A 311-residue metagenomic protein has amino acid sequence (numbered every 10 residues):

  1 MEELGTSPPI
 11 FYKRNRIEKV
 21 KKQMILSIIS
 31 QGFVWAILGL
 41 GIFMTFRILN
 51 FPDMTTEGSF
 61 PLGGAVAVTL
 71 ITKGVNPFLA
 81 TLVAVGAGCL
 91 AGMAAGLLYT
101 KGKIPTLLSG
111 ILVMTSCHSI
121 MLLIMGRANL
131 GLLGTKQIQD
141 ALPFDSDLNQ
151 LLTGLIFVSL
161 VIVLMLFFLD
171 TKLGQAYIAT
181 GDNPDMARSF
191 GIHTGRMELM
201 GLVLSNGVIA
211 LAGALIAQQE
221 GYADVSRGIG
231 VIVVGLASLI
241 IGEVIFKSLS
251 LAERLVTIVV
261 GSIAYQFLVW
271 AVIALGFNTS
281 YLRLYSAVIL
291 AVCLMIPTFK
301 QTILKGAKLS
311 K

Functional and structural regions predicted by a protein language model:
M1-L4, P8-V20, I296-K311: Transmembrane alpha-helical segments of polytopic membrane transport and secretion proteins
Q23-N76, T81, L98-G102, I240-K247: Single transmembrane alpha-helix segments in multi-pass membrane proteins
I42, V75-T115, V158-S159, G261 (+1 more regions): Alpha-helical transmembrane segments within multi-pass membrane transporters and channels
L49-P52, M93-L132, L142, G221-V225 (+1 more regions): Short loop segments and helix-boundary regions at transmembrane helix junctions of multi-pass inner-membrane proteins
A91, D147-I232, L236-A237: Helix-loop-helix "hairpin" substructures at the membrane interface of multi-pass membrane proteins
T106, G110-D170, M200, K305-S310: Transmembrane helix-bundle core of multi-pass membrane transporters and related energy-transducing complexes
D182-S189, H193-R196, L268-K311: Cytosolic-side transmembrane-helix boundaries in multi-pass membrane proteins
I209, G213, Q219-L284: Transmembrane alpha-helical segments in multi-pass inner-membrane proteins
